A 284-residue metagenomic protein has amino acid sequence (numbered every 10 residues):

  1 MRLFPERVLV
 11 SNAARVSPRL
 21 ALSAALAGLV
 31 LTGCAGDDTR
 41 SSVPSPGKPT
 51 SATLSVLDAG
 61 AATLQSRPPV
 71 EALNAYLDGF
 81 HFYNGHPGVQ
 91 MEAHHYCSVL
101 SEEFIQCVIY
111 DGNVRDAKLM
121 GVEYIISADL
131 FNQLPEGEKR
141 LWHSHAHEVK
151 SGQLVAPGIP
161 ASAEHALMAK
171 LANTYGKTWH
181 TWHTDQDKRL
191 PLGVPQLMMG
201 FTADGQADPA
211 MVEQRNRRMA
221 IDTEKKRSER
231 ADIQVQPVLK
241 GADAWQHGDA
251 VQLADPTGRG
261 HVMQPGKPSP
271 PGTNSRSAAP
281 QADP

Functional and structural regions predicted by a protein language model:
M1-V16: N-terminal secretory signal peptides that target proteins for export/translocation
S17-L26: Sec-dependent signal peptide hydrophobic core
V30-G33: C-terminal motif of bacterial Sec signal peptides marking the signal peptidase cleavage site
A35-D38: Bacterial signal peptide processing site
P46-D111: N-terminal secretory signal peptides
L77, G176, T184-K188, L192-Q206 (+3 more regions): Polar/charged low-complexity regulatory segments
N113-L197, D204: An exposed acidic His-Trp-rich patch
E229-P284: A cross-kingdom marker for long, charged
